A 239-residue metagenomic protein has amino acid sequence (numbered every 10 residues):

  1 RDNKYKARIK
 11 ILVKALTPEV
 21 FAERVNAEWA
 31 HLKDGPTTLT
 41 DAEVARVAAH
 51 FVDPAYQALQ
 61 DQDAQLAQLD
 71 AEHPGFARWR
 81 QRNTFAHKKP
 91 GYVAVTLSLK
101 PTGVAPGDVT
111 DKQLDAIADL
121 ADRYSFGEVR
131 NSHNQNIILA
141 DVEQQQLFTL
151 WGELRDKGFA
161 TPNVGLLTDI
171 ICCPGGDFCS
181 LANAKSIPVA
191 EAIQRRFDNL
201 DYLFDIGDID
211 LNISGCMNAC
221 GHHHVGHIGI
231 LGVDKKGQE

Functional and structural regions predicted by a protein language model:
R1-E239: Peripheral terminal and linker regions in Fe-S/redox and tRNA-modifying enzymes
